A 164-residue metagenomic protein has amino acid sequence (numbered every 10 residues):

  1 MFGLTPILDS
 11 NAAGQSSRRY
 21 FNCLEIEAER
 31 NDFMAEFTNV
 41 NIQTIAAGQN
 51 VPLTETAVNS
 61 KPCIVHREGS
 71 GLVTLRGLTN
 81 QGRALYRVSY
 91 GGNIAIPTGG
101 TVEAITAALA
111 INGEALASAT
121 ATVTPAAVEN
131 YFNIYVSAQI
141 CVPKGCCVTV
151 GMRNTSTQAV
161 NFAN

Functional and structural regions predicted by a protein language model:
F2-D9, G14-N164: Extracellular jelly-roll beta-sandwich "head" domains, especially the C-terminal globular C1q domain
